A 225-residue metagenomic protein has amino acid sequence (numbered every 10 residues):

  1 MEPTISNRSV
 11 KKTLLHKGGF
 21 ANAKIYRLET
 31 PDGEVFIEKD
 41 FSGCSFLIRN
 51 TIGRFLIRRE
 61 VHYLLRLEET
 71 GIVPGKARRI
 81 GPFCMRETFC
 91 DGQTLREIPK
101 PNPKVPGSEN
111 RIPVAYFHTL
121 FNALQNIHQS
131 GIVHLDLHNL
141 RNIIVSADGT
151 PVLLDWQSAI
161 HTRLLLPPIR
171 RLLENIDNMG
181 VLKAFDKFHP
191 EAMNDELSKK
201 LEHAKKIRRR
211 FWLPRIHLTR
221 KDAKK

Functional and structural regions predicted by a protein language model:
M1-H16, F211-W212, D222-K224: Juxta-kinase regulatory segment immediately upstream of eukaryotic protein kinase catalytic domains
K11-L65: ATP-binding glycine-rich loop module of kinase domains
R27-L28, D40, T88-F89, E97 (+1 more regions): Conserved hydrophobic "DFG−1" position in protein kinase catalytic cores
G53, L65-E68, I72-H118: Conserved structural core of kinase catalytic domains
E60, L64-L67, L124, V181: AlphaC helix (C-helix) of the protein kinase catalytic domain N-lobe, especially the conserved acidic-hydrophobic
L120-I127, H134: Conserved hydrophobic alpha-helix
Q129-V145: Catalytic-loop of the protein kinase fold
S146-K225: C-lobe/activation-segment region of protein kinase-like
